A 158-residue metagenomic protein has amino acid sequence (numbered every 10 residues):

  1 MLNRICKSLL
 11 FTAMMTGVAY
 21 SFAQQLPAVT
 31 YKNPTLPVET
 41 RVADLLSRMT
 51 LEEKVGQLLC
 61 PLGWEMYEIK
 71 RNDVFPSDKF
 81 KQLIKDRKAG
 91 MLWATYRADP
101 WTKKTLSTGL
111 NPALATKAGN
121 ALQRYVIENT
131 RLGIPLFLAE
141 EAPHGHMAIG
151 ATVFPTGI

Functional and structural regions predicted by a protein language model:
M1-P27: Bacterial Sec-dependent N-terminal signal peptides
Q24-I158: N-terminal beta-rich core of secreted/periplasmic extracellular enzymes
